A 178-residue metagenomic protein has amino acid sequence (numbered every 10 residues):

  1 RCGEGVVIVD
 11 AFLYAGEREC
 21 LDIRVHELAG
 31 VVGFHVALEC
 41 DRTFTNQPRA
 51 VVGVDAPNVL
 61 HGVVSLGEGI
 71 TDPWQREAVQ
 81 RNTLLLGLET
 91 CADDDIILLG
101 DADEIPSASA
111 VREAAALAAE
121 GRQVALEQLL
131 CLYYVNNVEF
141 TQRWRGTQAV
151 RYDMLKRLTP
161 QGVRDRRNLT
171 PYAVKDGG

Functional and structural regions predicted by a protein language model:
R1-G30: N-proximal low-complexity "stem/linker" segments adjacent to membrane-targeting elements
I8, V59-L60, Q123: Short, conserved active-site loop motifs that form the nucleotide-linked donor/cofactor pocket
A15-R18, D41-T43, L66-E68, D103-I105 (+1 more regions): Short, solvent-exposed loop/turn segments at secondary-structure junctions
D22-H26, L85, V111-A115: Short amphipathic alpha-helical segments and helix-helix/interface helices
C40-L99, A108-S109: Active-site-proximal specificity loops/subdomain of glycosyltransferases
E104-G177: Conserved catalytic core of nucleotide-sugar-dependent glycosyltransferases
